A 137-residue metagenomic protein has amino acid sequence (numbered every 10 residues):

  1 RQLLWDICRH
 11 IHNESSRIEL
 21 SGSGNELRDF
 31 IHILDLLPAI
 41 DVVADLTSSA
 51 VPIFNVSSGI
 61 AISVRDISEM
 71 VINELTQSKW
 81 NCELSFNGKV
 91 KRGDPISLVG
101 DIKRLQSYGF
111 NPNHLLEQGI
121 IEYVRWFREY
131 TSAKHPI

Functional and structural regions predicted by a protein language model:
R1-L4, L27: Flexible, glycine-rich beta-alpha linker
I11-I137: C-terminal substrate-binding subdomain of Rossmann-fold SDR/epimerase-dehydratase oxidoreductases
